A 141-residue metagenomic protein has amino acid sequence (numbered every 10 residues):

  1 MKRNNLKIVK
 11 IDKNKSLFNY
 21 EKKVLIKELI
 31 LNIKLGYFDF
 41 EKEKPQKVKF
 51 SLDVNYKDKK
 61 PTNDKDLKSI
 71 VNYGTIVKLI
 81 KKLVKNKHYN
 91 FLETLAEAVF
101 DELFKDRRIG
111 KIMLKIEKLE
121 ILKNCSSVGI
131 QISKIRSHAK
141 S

Functional and structural regions predicted by a protein language model:
M1-S141: N-terminal, polar/charged subdomain of small-to-medium soluble alpha/beta proteins
